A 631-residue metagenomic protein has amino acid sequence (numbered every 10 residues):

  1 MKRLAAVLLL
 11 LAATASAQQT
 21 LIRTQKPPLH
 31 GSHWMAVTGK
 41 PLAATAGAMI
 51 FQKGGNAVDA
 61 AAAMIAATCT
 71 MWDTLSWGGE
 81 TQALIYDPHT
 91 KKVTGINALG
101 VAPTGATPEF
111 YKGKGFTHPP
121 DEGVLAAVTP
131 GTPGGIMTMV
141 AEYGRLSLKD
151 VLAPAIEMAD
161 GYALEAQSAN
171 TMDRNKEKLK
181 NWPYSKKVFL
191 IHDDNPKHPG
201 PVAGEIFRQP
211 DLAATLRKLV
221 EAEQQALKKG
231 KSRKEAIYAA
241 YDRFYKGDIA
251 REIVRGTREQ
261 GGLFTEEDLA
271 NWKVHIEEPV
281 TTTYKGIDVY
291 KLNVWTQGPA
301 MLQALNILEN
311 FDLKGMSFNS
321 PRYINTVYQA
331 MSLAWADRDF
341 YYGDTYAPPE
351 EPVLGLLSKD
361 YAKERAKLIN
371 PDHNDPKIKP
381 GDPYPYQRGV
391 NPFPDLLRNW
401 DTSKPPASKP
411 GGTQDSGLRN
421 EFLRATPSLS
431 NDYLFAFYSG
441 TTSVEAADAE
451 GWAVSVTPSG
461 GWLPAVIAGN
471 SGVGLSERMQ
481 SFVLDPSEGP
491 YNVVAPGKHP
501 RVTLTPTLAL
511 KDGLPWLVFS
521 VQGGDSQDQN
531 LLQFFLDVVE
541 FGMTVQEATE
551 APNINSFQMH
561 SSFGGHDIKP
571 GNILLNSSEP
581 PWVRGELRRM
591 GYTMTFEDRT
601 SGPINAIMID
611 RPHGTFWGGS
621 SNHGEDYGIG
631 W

Functional and structural regions predicted by a protein language model:
M1-L4: Positively charged n-region of N-terminal signal peptides that target proteins for export
L9-A17: Hydrophobic h-region of N-terminal signal peptides that target proteins for export in Gram-negative bacteria
Q18-T45, M49, N56-A239, F244-T296: Noncatalytic scaffold domains of N-terminal-nucleophile
V58-M64, K149-D160, F244-G247, E252-V254 (+3 more regions): Short, well-structured alpha-helical segments that form the helix of a local strand-helix-strand
T70-G95, K112, R255, Q260-T265 (+7 more regions): Active-site rim segments in enzyme catalytic domains, especially the processed small/beta chain of N-terminal
Y238-N271, E364-R398, L463: Amphipathic alpha-helical
L313-W452, V456-S459, D598: Internal maturation/activation junctions in enzymes
E450, G497-P500, L531-L532, E540-R599: Extended C-terminal subregions enriched in glycine
